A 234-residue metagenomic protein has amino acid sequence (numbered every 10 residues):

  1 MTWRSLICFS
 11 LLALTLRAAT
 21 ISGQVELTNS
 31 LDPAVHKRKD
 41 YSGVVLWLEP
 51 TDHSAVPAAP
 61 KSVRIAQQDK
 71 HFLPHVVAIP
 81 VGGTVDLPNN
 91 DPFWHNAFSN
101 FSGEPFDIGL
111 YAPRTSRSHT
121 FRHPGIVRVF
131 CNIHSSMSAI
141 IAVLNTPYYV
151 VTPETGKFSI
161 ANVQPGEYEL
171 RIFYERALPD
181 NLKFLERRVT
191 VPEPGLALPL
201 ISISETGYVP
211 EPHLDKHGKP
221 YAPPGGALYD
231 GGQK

Functional and structural regions predicted by a protein language model:
M1-W3: N-terminal secretory signal peptides that target proteins for export/translocation
S5-T15: Bacterial N-terminal signal peptides
A19-K234: Extracytoplasmic copper-binding redox domains, predominantly the cupredoxin/blue-copper superfamily
